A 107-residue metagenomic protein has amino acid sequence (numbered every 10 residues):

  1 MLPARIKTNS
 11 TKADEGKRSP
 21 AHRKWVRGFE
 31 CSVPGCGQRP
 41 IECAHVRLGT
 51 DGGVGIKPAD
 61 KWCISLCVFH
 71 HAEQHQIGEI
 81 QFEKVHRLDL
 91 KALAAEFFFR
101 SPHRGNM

Functional and structural regions predicted by a protein language model:
M1-E42, D51, Q76, A94-M107: A boundary/linker detector
R5-I6, R47, W62: General secondary-structure edge motif
R18, P58-W62, Q74: Generic, well-ordered alpha-helical segments
V26, H45, C67: Divalent metal-coordination and catalytic microenvironments
C36-G37, C63-K84: Short Cys/His-centered divalent metal-binding micro-motifs
E42, D60, A72, V85 (+1 more regions): Charged, low-complexity intrinsically disordered segments
R47-G49, A72-E73: Short Gly/Pro-enriched loop/turn and capping motifs at secondary-structure junctions
T50-C63, V85: Short linker/helix segments within small regulatory modules
